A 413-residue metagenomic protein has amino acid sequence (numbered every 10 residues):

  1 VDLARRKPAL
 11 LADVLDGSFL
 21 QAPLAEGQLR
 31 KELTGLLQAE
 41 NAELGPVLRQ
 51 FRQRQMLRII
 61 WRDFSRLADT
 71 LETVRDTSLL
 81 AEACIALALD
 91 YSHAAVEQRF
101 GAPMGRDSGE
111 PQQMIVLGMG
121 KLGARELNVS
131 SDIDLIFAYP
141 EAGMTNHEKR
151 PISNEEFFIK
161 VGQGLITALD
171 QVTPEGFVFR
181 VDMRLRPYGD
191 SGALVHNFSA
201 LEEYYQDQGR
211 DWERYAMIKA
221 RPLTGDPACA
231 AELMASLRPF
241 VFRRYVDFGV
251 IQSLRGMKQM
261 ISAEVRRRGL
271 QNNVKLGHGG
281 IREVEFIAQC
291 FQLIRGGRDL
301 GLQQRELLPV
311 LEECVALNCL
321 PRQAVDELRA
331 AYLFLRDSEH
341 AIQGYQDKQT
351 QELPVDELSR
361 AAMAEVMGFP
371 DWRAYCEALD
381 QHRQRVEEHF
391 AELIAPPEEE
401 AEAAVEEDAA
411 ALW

Functional and structural regions predicted by a protein language model:
V1-W413: A nucleotide- and high-energy phosphate-metabolite-utilizing enzyme signature
